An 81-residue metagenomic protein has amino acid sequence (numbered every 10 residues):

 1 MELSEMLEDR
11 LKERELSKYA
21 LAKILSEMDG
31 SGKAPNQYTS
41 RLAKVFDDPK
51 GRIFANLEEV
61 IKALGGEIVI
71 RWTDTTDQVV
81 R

Functional and structural regions predicted by a protein language model:
M1-I24, M28: A short, Lys/Arg-rich alpha-helix, primarily the initiator
E2-E5, L16, Q37, G51 (+1 more regions): Residue-level signal for the short linker/turn that defines the boundary of a DNA-recognition helix
L3-L7, L42, F46, I68-I70: Generic hydrophobic, helix-prone segments enriched in Leu/Val/Ile
L7, A22, A43, E58-I61: Short amphipathic alpha-helical segments
E27-R52: Recognition helix of helix-turn-helix/homeodomain-like DNA-binding domains that insert into the DNA major groove
I53-R71: DNA major-groove recognition helix of helix-turn-helix/homeodomain DNA-binding modules
R71-R81: Helix-turn-helix/homeodomain-like alpha-helical modules used for DNA recognition and transcription-factor dimerization
